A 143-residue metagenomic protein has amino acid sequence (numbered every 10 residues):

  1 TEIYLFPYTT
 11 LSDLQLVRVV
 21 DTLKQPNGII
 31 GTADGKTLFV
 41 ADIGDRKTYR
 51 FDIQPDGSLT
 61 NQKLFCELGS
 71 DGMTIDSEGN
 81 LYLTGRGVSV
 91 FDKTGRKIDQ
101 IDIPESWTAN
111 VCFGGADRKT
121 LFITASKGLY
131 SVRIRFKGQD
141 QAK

Functional and structural regions predicted by a protein language model:
T1-L11: Short, small-residue-biased leader/transition segments that mark boundaries at the very start of proteins
I3-Y4, V40, V88-V90, I123: Hydrophobic aliphatic residue packing
S12, L16-T37, K63-G85, E105-T120 (+1 more regions): Beta-rich, blade/repeat-based domains predominating in secreted/periplasmic proteins but also intracellular
R18, V40, Q100: Conserved SAM-binding loop
D42-I98: Loop/turn-rich, solvent-exposed surfaces of beta-rich toroidal or solenoidal domains
R50-S58, R133-A142: Short loop/turn segments immediately following beta-strands, especially the blade-tip and inter-blade linker loops
V90-F91, I98-Q100, T108-V111, K119-F122 (+2 more regions): Short active-site-adjacent structural elements
